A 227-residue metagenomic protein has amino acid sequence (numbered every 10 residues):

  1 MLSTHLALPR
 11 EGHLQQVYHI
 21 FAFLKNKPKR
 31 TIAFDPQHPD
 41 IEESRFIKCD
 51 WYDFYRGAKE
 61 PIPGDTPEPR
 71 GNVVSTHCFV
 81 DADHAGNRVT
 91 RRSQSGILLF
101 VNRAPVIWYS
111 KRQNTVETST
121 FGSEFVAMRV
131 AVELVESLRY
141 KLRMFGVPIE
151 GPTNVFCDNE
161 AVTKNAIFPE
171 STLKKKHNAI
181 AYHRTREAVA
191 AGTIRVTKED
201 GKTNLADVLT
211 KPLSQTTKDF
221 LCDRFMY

Functional and structural regions predicted by a protein language model:
M1-Y227: Divalent metal-binding acidic/histidine catalytic loops
